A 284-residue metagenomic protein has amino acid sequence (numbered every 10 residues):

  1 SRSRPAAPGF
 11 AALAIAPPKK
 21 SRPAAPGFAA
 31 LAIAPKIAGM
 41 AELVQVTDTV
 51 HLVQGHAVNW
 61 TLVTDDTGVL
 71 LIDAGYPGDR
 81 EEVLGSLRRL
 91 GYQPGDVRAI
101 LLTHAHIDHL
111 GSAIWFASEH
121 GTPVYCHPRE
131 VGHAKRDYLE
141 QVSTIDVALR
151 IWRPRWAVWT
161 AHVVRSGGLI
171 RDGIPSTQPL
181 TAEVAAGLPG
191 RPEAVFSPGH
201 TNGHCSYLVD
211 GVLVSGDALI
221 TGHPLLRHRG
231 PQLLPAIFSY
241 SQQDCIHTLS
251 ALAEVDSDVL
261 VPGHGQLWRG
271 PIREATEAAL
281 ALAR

Functional and structural regions predicted by a protein language model:
P5-L13, P17, P23-P26, L31 (+1 more regions): Intrinsically disordered, low-complexity proline-rich tandem-repeat tracts
A41-L90, S206-A218: Conserved beta-strand hairpin/beta-sheet module of binuclear metal-dependent hydrolase folds, prominently
V46, E119-H120, D256: Short, structured coil segments at secondary-structure junctions
L70-I72, L101, V124, L213-S215 (+1 more regions): Residue-level marker for buried hydrophobic side chains located in beta-strands that build the well-ordered beta-sheet
Y76-G78, S166-R171, P175, V184-G187 (+2 more regions): Metallo-beta-lactamase
R88-T177: Active-site HxH/HxHxD metal-binding segment of metal-dependent hydrolases
L267-R284: Binuclear metal-ion centers of metallo-dependent hydrolases, dominated by the metallo-beta-lactamase
